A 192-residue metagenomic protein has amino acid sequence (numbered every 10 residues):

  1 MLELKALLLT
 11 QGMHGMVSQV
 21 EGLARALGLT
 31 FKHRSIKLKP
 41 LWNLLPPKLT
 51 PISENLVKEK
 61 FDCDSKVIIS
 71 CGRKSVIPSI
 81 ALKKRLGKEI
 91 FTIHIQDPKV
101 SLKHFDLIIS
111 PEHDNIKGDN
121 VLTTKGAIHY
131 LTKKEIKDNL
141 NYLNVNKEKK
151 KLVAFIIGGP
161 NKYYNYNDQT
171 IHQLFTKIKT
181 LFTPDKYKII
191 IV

Functional and structural regions predicted by a protein language model:
L2-L7: Extreme N-terminal starter segment of soluble prokaryotic enzymes
L8-H129: Active-site and donor-binding regions of nucleotide-sugar-utilizing enzymes
A24-L27, F61, L143-N146, L181-F182: Alpha-helix C-terminal capping segments
I36-P47, F155-Q169: Glycine-rich phosphate-binding "P-loop"
C71, I157-P160, V192: Glycine-rich beta-strand-to-loop/alpha-helix junction loops that act as flexible
K103-N167: A nucleotide-sugar donor-handling region in carbohydrate enzymes
K149-K150, Y163-V192: Donor-nucleotide binding loops and adjacent catalytic segments primarily of GT-B fold Leloir glycosyltransferases
